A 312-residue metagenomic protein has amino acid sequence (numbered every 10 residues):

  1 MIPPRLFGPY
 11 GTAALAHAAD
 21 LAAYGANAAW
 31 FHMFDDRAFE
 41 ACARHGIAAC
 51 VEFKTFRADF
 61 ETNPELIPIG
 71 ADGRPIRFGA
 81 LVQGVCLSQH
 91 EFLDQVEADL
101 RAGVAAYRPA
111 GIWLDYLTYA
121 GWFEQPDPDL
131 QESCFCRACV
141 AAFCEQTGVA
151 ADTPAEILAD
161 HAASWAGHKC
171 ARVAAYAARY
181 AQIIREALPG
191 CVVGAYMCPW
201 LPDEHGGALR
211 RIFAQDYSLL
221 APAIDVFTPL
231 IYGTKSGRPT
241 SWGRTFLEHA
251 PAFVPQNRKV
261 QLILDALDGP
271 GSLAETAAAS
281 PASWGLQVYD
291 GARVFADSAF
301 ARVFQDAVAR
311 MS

Functional and structural regions predicted by a protein language model:
L6-G8, Y24-M33, F78-E97, H161-A174 (+3 more regions): The substrate-binding groove and active-site-proximal loops of carbohydrate-active enzymes, especially glycoside
F7-A38, A106-G111, Y217-T228, A279-Q287: Catalytic domains of carbohydrate-active enzymes, especially glycoside hydrolases
G8-Y10, C50, W113-L117, A159-F213 (+1 more regions): Aromatic-lined carbohydrate-recognition surfaces of secreted/lumenal glycan-active proteins
H17-G70, D99, H161-A187: Aromatic-lined substrate-binding rim segments of carbohydrate-active enzymes
A48-Y107, E124, A150-A162, D290: Active-site-adjacent "subsite" loops/lids of carbohydrate-active enzymes
C144-A162, R211-S241, Q287-V294: Aromatic- and acid-rich polysaccharide-binding/catalytic face of secreted or lumenal carbohydrate-active enzymes
A187, V192-K235, T276-P281: Substrate-binding cleft/loops of secretory-pathway carbohydrate-active enzymes
A223-T240, R258-S312: Substrate-binding cleft of secreted/luminal carbohydrate-active enzymes
